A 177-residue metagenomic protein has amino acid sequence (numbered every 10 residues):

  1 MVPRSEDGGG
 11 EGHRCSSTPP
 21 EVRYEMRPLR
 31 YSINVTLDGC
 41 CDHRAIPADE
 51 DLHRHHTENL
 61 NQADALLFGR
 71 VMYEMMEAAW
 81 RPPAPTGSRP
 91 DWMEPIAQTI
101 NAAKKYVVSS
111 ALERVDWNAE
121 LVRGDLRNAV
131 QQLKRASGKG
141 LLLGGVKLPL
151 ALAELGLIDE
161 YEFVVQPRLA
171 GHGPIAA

Functional and structural regions predicted by a protein language model:
M1-G12: Extreme N-terminal basic, low-complexity initiation segments that serve as generic localization/processing leaders
D7, T18-P19: Serine/proline-rich low-complexity intrinsically disordered segments, especially terminal tails, linkers
P19-A177: Enzymes that bind and transform nitrogen-containing heteroaromatic metabolites
